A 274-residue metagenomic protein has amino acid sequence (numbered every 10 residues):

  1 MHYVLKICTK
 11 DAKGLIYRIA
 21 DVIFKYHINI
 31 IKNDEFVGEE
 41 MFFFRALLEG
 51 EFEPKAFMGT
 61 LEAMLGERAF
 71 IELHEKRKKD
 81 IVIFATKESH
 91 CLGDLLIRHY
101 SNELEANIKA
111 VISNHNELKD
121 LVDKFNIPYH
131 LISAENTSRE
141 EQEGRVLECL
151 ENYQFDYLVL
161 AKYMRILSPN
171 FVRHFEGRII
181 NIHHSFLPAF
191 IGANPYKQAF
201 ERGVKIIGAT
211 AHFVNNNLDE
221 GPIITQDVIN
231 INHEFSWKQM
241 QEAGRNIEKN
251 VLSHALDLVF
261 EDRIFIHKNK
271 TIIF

Functional and structural regions predicted by a protein language model:
M1-K79: A conserved regulatory-domain signal marking ACT and ACT-like small-molecule sensing domains and adjacent regulatory
C8, V82-F84, I112: Short hydrophobic segments within beta-strands
N29, N107, P128-H130, R178: Conserved beta-strand segments of alpha/beta enzyme cores
K78-D94, R98: Short, low-order "capping/linker" segments at domain edges
H99-N107: A short alpha->loop->secondary-structure connector
A106-E117: Short internal beta-strands
H115, S138-G144, Y153-F274: Donor/substrate-binding cores of folate-linked one-carbon enzymes
D123, I127-Y153: Adenosine-nucleotide cofactor-binding segment
